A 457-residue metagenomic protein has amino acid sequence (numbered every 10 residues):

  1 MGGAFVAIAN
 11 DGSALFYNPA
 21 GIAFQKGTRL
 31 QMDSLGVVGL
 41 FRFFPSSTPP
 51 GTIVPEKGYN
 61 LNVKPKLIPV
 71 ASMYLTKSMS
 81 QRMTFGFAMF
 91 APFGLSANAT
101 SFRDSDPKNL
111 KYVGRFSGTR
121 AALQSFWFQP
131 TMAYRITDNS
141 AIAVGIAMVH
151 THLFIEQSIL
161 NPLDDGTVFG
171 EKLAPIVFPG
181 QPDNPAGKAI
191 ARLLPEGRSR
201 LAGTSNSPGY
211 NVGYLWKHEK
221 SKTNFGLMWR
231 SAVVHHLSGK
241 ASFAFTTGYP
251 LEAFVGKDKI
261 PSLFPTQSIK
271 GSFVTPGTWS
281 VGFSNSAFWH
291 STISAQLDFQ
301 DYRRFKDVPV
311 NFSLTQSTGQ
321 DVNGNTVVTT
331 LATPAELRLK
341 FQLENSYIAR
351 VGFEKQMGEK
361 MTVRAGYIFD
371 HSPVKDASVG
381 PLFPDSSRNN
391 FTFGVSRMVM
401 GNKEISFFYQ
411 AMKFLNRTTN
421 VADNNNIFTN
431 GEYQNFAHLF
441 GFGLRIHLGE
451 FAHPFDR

Functional and structural regions predicted by a protein language model:
M1-G2, A23-R42: Transmembrane beta-strand segments of Gram-negative outer membrane beta-barrel proteins
G3-N10, G39-K66: Surface-exposed strand-loop-strand hairpins of Gram-negative outer-membrane beta-barrel proteins
F5-V6, G27, L67-R457: Outer-membrane beta-barrel porins/channels
G12-L15: Short gly/ser/thr-rich secondary-structure transition/capping motifs
